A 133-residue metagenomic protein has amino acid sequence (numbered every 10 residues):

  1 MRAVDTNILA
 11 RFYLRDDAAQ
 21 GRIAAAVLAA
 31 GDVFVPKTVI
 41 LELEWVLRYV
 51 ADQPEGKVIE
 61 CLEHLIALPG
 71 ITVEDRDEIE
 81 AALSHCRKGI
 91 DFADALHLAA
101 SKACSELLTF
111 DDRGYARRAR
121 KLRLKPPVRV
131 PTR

Functional and structural regions predicted by a protein language model:
M1, L98-R133: Acidic, PIN/NYN-like endoribonuclease modules and their adjacent C-terminal/linker elements
M1-V35, V50-E63, L68, K125-V128 (+1 more regions): Short, well-structured N-terminal submotif of metal-dependent ribonuclease cores
L9-A10, I40, Y115: A generic structural signal for short hydrophobic patches within well-formed alpha-helices
R11-F12, V46, R118: Residues that scaffold the ATP/ADP-binding catalytic core of kinase and kinase-like folds
K37-V39, D111-D112: Short secondary-structure boundary segments
L68-R113: Active-site neighborhoods of divalent-metal-dependent phosphate/nucleic-acid chemistry enzymes
